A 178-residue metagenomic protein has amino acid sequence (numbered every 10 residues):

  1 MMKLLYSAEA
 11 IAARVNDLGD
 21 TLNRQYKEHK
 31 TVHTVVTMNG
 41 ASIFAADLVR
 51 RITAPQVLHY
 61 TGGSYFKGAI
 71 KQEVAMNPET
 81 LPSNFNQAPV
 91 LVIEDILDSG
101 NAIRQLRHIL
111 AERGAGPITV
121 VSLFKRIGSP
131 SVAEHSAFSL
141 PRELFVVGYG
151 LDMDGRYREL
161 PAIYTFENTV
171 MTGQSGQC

Functional and structural regions predicted by a protein language model:
M1-C178: PRPP-associated nucleotide enzymes
